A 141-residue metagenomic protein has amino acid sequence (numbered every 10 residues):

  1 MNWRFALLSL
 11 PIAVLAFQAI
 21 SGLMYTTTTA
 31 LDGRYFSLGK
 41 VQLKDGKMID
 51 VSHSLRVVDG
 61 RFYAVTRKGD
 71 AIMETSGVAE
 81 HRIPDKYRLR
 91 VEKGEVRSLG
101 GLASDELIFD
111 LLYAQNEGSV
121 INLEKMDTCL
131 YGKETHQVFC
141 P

Functional and structural regions predicted by a protein language model:
M1-M24: Hydrophobic membrane-insertion alpha-helices, especially the h-region of bacterial N-terminal signal peptides
Y25-T26, S52: Membrane-targeting alpha-helical segments
T27-M48: Tryptophan-anchored aromatic micro-motifs
A30-F36, V58-Y63, K86-R88, E124-L130: Short, hydrophobic/aromatic-rich segments at coil-to-beta transitions
S37-Q42, T66-G69, R90-S98: Generic short beta-strand segments
G46-R88: N-terminal glycine/threonine-rich, aromatic-flanked beta-hairpin/loop signature
T75-M126: Structured, soluble extracytoplasmic/luminal domains of envelope-associated proteins
S119-F139: Short, exposed beta-strand-loop hairpins at the edges of beta-sheets in extracellular/periplasmic proteins
